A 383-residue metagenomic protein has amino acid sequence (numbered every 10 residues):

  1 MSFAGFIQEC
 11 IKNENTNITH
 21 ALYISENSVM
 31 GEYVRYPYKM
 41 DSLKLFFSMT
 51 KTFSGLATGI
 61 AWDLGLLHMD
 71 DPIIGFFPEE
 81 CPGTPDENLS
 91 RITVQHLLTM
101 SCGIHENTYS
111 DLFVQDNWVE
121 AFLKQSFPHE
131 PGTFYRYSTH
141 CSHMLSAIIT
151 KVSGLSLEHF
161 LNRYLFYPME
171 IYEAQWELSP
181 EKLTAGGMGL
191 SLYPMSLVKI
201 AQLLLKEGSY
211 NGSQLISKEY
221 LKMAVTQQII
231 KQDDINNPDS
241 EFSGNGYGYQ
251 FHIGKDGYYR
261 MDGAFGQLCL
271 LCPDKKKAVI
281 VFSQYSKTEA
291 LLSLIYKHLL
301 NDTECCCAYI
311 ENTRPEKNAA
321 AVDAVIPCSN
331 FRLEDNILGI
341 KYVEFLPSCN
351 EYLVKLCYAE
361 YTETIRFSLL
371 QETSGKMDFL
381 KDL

Functional and structural regions predicted by a protein language model:
I7-Y38, M69, L270, K276-I280: A short, well-structured edge-of-sheet supersecondary motif
E14-A21, R35-E80, D86-I92, E130-Y137: Short active-site loop at a secondary-structure junction that contains or immediately precedes the catalytic residue(s)
Y23, S28-Y33, I74-G75, N107-P131 (+1 more regions): Short, charged, amphipathic alpha-helices and their helix-cap/turn boundaries
N27, L45-D70, L97, L145-I149 (+2 more regions): Active-site SXXK
L64-C102, K124, V152-L192: Active-site helix/loop module of the DD-peptidase/beta-lactamase fold, centered on the serine-lysine SxxK catalytic
M144-I148, M188-S209, Q267-Q284: Active-site-proximal alpha-helical segments within enzyme catalytic domains
K222-I280: Active-site Gly/Thr loop motif
Y309-L383: Peripheral terminal and inter-domain segments
